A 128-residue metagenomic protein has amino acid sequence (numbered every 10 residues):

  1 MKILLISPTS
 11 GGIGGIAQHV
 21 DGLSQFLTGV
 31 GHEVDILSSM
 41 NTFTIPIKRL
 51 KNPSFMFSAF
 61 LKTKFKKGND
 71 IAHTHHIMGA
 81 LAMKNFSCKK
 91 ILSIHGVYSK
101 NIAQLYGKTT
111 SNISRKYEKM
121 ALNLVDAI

Functional and structural regions predicted by a protein language model:
M1-M40, K67: N-terminal subdomain of nucleotide-sugar transferases
I16-H19, H73-H76, I128: Replace "coordinates the UDP/GDP/TDP-sugar" with "coordinates nucleotide-activated sugar donors
L27-H32, I71, A80, V125-I128: Short, intrinsically disordered, charge-balanced linker/junction segments flanking boundaries in proteins
I36-K64, A103-T110: A short, charged, and often flexible helix/loop element on the N-terminal side of the glycosyltransferase catalytic
N41-P46, L81-S87: Short loop/helix-cap segments at secondary-structure boundaries that form the rim of catalytic
K62-G79, I91: Short N-terminal targeting/anchoring amphipathic segment
I71-H73, F86-A103, A127: Active-site proximal beta-strand in glycosyltransferases
T109-I128: Membrane-proximal helix-turn-helix segments that form the acceptor-binding/catalytic region of lipid-linked
